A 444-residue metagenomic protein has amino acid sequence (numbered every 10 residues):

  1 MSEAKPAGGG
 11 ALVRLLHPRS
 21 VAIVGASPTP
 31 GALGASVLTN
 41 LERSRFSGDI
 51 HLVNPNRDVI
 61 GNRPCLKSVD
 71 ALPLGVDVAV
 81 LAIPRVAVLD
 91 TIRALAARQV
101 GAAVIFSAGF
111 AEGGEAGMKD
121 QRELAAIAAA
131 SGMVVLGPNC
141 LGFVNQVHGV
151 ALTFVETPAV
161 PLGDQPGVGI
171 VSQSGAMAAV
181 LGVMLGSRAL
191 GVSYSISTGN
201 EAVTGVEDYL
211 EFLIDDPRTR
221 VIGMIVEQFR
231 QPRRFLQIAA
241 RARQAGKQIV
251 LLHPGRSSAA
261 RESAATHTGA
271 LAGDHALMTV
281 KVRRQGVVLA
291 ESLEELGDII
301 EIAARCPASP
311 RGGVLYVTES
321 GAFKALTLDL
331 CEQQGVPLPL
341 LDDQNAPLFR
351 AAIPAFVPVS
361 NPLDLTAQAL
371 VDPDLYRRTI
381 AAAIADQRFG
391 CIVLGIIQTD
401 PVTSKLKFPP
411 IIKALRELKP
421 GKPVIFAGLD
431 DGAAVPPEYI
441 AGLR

Functional and structural regions predicted by a protein language model:
M1-R444: Catalytic-core regions of core metabolic enzymes, especially those transforming organic acids/acyl-group intermediates
